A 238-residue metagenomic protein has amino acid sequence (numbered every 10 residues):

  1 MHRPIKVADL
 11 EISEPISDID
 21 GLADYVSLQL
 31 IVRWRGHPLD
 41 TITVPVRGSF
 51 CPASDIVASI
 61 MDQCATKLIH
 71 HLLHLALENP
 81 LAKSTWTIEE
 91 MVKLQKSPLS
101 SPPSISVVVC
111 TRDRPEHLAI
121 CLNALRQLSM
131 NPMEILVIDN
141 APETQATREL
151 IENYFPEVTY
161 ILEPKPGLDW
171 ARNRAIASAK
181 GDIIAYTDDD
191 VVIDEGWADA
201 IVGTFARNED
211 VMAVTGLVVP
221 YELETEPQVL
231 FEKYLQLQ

Functional and structural regions predicted by a protein language model:
H2-I5, L10, E14-Y25, I31-W34 (+1 more regions): N-proximal low-complexity "stem/linker" segments adjacent to membrane-targeting elements
P45-K67: A short, polar/charged loop-to-alpha-helix boundary motif
N123-L162: Acidic donor-binding segment of Leloir-type glycosyltransferases
A146-R148, E163-A179: Glycine-rich, basic loop-to-helix element that forms the pyrophosphate-binding segment of sugar-nucleotide handling
I184: Short aromatic/hydrophobic "clamp" motif used to bind/position activated sugar donors
D188-V192: The conserved acidic donor/metal-binding loop of glycosyltransferases
G196-L230: Conserved donor NDP-sugar-binding/catalytic core segment of glycosyltransferases
